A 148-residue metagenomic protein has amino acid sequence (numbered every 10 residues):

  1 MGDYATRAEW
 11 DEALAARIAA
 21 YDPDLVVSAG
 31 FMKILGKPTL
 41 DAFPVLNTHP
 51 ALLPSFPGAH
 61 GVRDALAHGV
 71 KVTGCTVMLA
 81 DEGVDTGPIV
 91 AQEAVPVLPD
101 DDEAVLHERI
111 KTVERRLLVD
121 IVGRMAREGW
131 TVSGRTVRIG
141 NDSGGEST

Functional and structural regions predicted by a protein language model:
M1-T148: One-carbon transfer enzymes
